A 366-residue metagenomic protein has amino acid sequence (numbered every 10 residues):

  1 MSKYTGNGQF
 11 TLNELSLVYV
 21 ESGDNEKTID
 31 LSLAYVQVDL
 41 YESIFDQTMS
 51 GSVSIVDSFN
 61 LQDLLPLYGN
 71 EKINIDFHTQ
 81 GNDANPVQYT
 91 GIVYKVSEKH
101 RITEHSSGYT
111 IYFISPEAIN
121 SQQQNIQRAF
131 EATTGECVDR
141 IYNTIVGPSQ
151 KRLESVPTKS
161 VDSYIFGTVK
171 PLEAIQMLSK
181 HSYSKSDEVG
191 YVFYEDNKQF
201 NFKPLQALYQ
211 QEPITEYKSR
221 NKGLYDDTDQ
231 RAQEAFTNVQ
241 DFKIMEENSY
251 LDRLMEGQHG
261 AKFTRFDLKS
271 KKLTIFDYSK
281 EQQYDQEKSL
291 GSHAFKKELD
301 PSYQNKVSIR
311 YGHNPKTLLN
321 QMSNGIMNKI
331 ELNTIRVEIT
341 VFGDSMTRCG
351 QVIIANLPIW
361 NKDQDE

Functional and structural regions predicted by a protein language model:
M1-Q123: Assembly/oligomerization scaffold segments
N13, M49-G51, V87-Y89, S107-Y109 (+5 more regions): Envelope-exposed proteins and targeting segments
V38-P66, R220-E366: An acidic/polar, Gly/Ser/Thr-rich interaction patch typically located in mid-to-C-terminal regions of proteins
P66-Y68, P86, Q127-V138, G167-I175 (+1 more regions): Solvent-exposed, acidic/flexible segments
S106-E117, E154-F242: Short beta-strand-centered interaction patches in the first periplasmic/extracellular domains of large envelope
I119-N125, V138-F166: N-terminal export/assembly leaders
V138-D139, I175, N248, S323: Extracytoplasmic/secreted envelope proteins and their assembly/folding machinery, especially bacterial periplasmic
Y142-G147, S179-S184, A355: Sec-exported extracytoplasmic/periplasmic mature domains
